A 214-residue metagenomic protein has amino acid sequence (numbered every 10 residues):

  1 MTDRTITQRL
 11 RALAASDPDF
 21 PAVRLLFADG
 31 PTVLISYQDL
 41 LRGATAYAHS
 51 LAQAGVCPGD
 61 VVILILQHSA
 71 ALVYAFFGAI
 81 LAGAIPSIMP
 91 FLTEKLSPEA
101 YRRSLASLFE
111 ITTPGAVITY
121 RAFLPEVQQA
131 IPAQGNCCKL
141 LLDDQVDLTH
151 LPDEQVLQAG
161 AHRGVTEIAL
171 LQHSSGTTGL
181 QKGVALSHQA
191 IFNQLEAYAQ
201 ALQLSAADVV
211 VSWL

Functional and structural regions predicted by a protein language model:
L10-S36, I168-L171, T178: AMP-dependent adenylate-forming
S16, Q67-A70, L214: AMP-binding (ANL) adenylation modules
P18-P21, H150-L180, A185, F192-Q194 (+1 more regions): Conserved pre-ATP/AMP-binding loop-to-beta segment of ANL
V23-Y74, E94-R103, T149-P152, V156 (+2 more regions): Conserved AMP-binding/adenylate-forming core of the ANL superfamily
D29, T93, P98, R102-A106 (+2 more regions): ANL superfamily adenylate-forming
V61-I65, I80, A169, V209-S212: Short, well-ordered beta-strand segments
S69-E94, S107-A116, D208-V209: A short helix-loop-beta submotif of the ANL/AMP-binding
